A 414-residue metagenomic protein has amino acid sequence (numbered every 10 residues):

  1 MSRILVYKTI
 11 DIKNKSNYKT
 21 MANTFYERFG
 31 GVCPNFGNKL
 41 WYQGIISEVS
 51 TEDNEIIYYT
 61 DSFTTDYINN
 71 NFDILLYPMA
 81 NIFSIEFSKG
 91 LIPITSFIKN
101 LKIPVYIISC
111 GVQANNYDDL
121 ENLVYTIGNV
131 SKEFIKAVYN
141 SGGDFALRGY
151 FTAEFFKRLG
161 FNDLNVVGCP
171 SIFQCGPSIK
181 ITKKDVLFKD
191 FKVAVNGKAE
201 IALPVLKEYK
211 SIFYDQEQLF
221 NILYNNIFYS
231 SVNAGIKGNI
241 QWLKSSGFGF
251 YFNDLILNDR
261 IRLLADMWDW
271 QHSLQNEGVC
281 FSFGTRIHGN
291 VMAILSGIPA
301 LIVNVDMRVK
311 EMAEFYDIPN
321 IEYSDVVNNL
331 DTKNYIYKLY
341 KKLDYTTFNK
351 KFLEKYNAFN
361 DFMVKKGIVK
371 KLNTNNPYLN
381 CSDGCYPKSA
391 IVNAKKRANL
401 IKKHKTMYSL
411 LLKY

Functional and structural regions predicted by a protein language model:
M1-Y414: Active-site anion-handling motifs in enzyme catalytic cores
